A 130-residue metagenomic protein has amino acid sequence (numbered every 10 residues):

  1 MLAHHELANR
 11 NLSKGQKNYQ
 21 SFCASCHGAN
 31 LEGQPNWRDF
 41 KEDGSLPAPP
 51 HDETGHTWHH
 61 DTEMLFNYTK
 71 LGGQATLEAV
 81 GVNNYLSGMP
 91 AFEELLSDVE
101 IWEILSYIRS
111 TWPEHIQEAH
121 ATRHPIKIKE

Functional and structural regions predicted by a protein language model:
M1-Y19, E118-E130: Electrostatic cytochrome c docking/interface patches
A8-Q34, D39-D43, F66: Sequence/structural segment immediately N-terminal to covalent heme-attachment motifs in c-type and related
E32, Q74-E78, S110-E118: Inter-heme linker and motif-flanking segments adjacent to c-type heme-binding CXXCH motifs in c-type cytochromes
E32-F66, G88-L96: Gly/Gly-Pro-rich "capping" loops immediately C-terminal to redox-active cysteine motifs in periplasmic/lumenal
K41, P49-P50, L71-I101, A119-I128: Axial heme c-ligation environment in periplasmic c-type cytochrome domains
T62-K70, Q74, D98, W102-R109: An amphipathic alpha-helix signature
